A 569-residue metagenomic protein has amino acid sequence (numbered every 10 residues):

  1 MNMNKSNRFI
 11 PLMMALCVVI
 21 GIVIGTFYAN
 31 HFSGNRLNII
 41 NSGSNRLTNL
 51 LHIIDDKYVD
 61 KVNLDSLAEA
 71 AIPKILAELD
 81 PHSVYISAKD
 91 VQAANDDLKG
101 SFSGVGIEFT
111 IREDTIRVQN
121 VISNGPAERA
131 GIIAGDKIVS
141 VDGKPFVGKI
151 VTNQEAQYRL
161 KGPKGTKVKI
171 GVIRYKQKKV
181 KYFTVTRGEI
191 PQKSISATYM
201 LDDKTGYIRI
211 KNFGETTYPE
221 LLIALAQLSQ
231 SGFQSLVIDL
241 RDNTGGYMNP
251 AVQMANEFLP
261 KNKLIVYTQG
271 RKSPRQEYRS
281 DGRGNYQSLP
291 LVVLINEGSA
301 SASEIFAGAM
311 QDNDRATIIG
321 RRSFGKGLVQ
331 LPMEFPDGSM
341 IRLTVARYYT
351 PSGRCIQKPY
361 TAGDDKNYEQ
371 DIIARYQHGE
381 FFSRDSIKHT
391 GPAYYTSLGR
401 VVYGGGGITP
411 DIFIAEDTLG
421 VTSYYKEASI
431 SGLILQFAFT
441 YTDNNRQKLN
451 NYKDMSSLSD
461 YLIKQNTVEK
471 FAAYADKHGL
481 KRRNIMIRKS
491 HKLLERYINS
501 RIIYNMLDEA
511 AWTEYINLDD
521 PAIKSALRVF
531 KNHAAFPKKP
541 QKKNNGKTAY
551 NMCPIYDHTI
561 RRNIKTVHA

Functional and structural regions predicted by a protein language model:
M1-R8: Short, Lys/Arg-rich N-terminal segment immediately upstream of the first membrane anchor
P11-F27: Hydrophobic membrane-insertion alpha-helices, especially the h-region of bacterial N-terminal signal peptides
H31-G43, L47, L51, D55 (+6 more regions): Cleft-lining beta-strand/loop regions that shape enzyme active-site pockets
Y58-Q119, G165-K169, I173-A197, N517-L527 (+1 more regions): Extended, small/polar residue-biased N-terminal targeting/export presequences and adjacent propeptide/linker tracts
G135-K137: Structural motif
V141-D142, I173, T344, P359 (+1 more regions): Residue-level recognition of conserved beta-strand edge/terminus positions
A302, D314, R321, G325-P392: Polar, glycine-rich mid-to-C-terminal structural blocks that act as macromolecule-binding/assembly scaffolds
C355-I356, Y360-I560, K565-A569: Conserved functional hotspot residues or short segments at active or partner-binding sites across diverse domains
